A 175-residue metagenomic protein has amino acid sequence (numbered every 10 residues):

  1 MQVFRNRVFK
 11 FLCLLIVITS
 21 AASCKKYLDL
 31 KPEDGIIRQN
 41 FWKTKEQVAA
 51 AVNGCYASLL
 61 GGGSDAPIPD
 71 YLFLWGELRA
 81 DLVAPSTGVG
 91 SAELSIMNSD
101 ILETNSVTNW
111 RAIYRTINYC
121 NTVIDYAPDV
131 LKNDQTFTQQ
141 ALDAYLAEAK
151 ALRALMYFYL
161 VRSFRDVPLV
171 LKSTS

Functional and structural regions predicted by a protein language model:
M1-E33: Bacterial Sec-dependent N-terminal signal peptides
S23-L74, M97-L102: Membrane-proximal, proline-rich intrinsically disordered regions
K31, R162-K172: Short, well-structured active-site flanking segments
I37, L78, N105-N109: Hydrophobic alpha-helical transmembrane segments of multi-pass small-molecule transporters/permeases
A49, A57-G63, T87-F164: Conserved, well-structured interaction surfaces
L72-D81, Y145: Acidic helix-start/capping segments at beta-turn-to-alpha-helix junctions
S175: Substrate-binding clefts and substrate-entry loops adjacent to catalytic sites of polymer-processing enzymes acting on
